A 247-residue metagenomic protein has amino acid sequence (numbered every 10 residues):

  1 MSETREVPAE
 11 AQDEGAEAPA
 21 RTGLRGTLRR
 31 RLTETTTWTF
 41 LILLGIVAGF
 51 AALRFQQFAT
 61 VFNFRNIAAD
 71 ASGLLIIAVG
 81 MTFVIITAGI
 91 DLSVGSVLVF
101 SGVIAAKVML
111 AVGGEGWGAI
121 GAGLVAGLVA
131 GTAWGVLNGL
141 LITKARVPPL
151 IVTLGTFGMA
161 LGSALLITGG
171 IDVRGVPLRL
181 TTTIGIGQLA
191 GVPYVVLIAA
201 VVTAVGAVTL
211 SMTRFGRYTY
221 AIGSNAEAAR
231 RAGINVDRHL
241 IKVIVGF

Functional and structural regions predicted by a protein language model:
E3-A78, G113-A122, K242: Membrane-interfacial amphipathic/re-entrant helices at transmembrane-helix boundaries
R31-T36, K144-L154: Alpha-helical transmembrane segments and their helix-start/interface "positive-inside/aromatic belt" motifs in integral
T39-A52, M81-T82, L128-G131, F157-A164 (+2 more regions): Hydrophobic core segments of alpha-helical transmembrane domains in multi-pass membrane transport and ion-translocation
L44-G113, L140-V147, A228: Single transmembrane alpha-helix segments in multi-pass membrane proteins
N66, D70, V94-V103, A119 (+3 more regions): Alpha-helical transmembrane segments of multi-pass membrane proteins, especially transporters and channels
G73-L74, G102-A106, G155-A164, R231-G233: Small-residue-rich segments of transmembrane alpha-helices in multi-pass membrane proteins, especially helix faces
A119-G127, G131-N138, A190-F247: Helix-loop-helix "hairpin" substructures at the membrane interface of multi-pass membrane proteins
P149-T213, H239-K242: Transmembrane helix-bundle core of multi-pass membrane transporters and related energy-transducing complexes
